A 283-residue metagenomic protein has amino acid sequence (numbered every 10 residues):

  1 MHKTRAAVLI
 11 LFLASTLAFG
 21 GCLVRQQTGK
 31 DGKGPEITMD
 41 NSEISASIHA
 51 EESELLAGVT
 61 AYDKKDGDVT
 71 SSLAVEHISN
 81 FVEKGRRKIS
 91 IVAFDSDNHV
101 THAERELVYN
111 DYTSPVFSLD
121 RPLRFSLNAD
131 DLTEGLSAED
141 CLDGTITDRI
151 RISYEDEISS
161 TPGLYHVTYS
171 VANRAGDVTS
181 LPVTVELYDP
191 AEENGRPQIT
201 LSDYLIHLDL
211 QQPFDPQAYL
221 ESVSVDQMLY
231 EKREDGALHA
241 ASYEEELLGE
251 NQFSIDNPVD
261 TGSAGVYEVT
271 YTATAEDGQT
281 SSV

Functional and structural regions predicted by a protein language model:
M1-E36: Gram-positive cell-envelope targeting signals
K3-A6, K64-Y109, G144-L187, D226-V283: Serine/threonine-rich, repeat-prone extracellular segments and beta-strand-based repeat modules of secreted/surface
S15-V24, A50-S53, I91-V100, P182-V183: Phosphate-binding glycine-rich loops and adjacent basic patches that engage nucleotide phosphates, nucleic-acid
F19, A138, P162-Y165: Mature extracytoplasmic/luminal segments of secretory-pathway proteins
T28-D66, T113-T145, E193-S242: Solvent-exposed, low-complexity, repeat-rich "mucin-like" stalks and linkers
